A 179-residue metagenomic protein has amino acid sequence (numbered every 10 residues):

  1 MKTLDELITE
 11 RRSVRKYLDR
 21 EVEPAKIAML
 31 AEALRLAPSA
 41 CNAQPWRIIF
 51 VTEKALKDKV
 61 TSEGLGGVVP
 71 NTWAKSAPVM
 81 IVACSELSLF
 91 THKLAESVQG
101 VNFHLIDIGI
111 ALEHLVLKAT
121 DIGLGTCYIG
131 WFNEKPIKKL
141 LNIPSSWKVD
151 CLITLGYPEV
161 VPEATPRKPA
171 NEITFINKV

Functional and structural regions predicted by a protein language model:
L4-V14, E23, L89, C151-V179: C-terminal helix-cap and adjacent tail motif
R12, A55, F132-K135: Alpha-helix/helix-capping structural signal
I27-R35: A structural motif
L34-R35, I81, E96-L140: Small-aliphatic-rich amphipathic alpha-helix that forms the alpha element of a beta-alpha
N42-A111: Glycine/small-residue-rich phosphate/adenosyl-binding loop
A43-W46, L124, D150: Short secondary-structure junction motifs
P70-M80, N142-A164: A glycine-rich helix N-cap at a beta->alpha junction
S85, W131, Y157: Short secondary-structure boundary segments
